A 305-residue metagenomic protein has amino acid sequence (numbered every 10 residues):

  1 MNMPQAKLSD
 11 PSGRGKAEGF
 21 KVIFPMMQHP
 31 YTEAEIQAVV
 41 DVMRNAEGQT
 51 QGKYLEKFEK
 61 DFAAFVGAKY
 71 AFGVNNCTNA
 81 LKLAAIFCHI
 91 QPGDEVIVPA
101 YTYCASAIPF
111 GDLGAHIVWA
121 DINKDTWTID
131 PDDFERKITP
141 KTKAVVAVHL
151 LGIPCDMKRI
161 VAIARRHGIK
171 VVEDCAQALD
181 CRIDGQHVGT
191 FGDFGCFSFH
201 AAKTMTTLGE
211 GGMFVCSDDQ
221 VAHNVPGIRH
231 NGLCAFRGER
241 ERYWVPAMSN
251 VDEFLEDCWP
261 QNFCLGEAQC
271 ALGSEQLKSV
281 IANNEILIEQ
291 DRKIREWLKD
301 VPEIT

Functional and structural regions predicted by a protein language model:
M1-G48: N-terminal "arm"/small-domain region of PLP-dependent enzymes with the aminotransferase-like
Q28-H29, D121, L150, L277: Conserved donor-binding loops in enzymes that form glycosidic bonds
I36, E59, T78, A100 (+2 more regions): Short amphipathic alpha-helical/adjacent loop interface patches that line ligand and macromolecule-binding sites
G48-E95, I108-L113, W119-D121, Q186: Phosphate-binding glycine-rich loop
G67-Y70, K141, D300-E303: Glycine-centered tight turns that cap/initiate beta-strands
I86-C175, R182: PLP-dependent aminotransferase-like
A178-D184, F191-T305: Active-site region of PLP-dependent enzymes
